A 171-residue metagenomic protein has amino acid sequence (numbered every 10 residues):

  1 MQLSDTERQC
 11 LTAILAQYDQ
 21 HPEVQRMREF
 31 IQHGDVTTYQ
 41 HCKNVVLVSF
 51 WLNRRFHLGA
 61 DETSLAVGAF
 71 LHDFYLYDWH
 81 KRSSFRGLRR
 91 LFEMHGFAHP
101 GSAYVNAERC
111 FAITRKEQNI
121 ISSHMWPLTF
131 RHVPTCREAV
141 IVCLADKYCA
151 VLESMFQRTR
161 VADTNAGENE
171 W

Functional and structural regions predicted by a protein language model:
M1-W171: Metal-dependent phosphohydrolase cores
